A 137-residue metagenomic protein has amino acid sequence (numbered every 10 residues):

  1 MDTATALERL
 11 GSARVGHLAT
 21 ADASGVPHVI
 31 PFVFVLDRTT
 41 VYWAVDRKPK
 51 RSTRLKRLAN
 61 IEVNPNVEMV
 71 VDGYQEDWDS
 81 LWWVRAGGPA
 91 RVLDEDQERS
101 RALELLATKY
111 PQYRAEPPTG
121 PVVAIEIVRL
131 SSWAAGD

Functional and structural regions predicted by a protein language model:
M1-H17: Short, basic/aromatic recognition patches
A6, T53-N60, R99-A102: Amphipathic alpha-helical interface surfaces
L10, N60-I61, L106, I125: A generic structural signal for nonpolar/aromatic side chains embedded in well-ordered alpha-helices
A13-K50, M69-D72: Short beta-strand segments
S52-L55, E68-D72, L103-Q112: Short acidic (Asp/Glu) patches
V63-D72, V84-P89: Active-site-adjacent structural patch at catalytic or cofactor/ligand-binding sites
D77-D137: Charged, gly/pro-rich active-site loop segments
